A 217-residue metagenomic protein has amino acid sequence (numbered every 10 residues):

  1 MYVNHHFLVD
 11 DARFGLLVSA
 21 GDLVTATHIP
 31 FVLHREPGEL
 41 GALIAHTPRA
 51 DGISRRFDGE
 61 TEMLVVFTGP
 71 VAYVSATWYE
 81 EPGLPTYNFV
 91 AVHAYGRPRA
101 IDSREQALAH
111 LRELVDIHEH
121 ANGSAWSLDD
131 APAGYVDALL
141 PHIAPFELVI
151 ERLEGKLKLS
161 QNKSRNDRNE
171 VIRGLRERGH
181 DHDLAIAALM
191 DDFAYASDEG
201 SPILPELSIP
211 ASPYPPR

Functional and structural regions predicted by a protein language model:
M1-D10, F14: Hydrophobic, proline/glycine-rich low-complexity stretches
H5-H6, P82-G83, Y135-A138: A generic local secondary-structure boundary/capping motif
D11-R49, S75: Short beta-strand segments
R13, T27, E39-L43, G59-M63 (+2 more regions): A generic structural signal for short beta-strands and their flanking turns/coil linkers
P30, H46, V66, R97 (+1 more regions): Residue-level recognition of well-ordered beta-strand positions that form the cores of beta-sheet-rich folds across
R35-L40, F57-E60, E105, G179-H182: Short, glycine- and charge-enriched coil/turn segments that flank and shape catalytic ligand pockets
P48-H110: Short, structured beta-strand-loop surface elements
R99-R217: C-terminal edge-of-domain segments
